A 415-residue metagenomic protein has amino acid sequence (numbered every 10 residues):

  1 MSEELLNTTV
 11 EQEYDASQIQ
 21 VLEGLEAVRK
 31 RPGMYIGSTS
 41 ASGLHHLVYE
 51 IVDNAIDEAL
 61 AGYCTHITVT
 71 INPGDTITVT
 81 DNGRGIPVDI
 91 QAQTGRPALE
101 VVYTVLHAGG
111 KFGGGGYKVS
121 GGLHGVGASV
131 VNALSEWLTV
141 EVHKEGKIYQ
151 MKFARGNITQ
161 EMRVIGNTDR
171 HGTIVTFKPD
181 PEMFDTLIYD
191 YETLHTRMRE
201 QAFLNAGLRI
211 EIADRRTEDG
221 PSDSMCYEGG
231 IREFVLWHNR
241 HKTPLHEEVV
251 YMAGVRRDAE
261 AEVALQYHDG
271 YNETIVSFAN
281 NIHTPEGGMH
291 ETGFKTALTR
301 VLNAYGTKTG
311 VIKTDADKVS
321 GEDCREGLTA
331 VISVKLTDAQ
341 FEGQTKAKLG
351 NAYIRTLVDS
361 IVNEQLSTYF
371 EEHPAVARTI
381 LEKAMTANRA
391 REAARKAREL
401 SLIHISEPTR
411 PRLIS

Functional and structural regions predicted by a protein language model:
S2-D15, L25, Y49, D57-A59 (+11 more regions): GHKL-family ATPase ATP-binding module
S17, S40, Q91-G95, Y227: Residue-level signature of the cytosolic catalytic core of signaling kinases
S17-K30: Mature N-terminal segment immediately following signal peptide/propeptide cleavage in secreted/periplasmic
I19-L22, S42-H45, E100: Alpha-helical membrane and juxtamembrane elements of multi-pass inner-membrane transport and channel proteins
K30-Y49: Conserved short strand/loop->alpha-helix "switch" segment adjacent to the catalytic nucleotide/phosphoryl-transfer site
I86-G109: Short conserved segment of the HATPase_c
I414-S415: Hydrophobic alpha-helical segments, chiefly the membrane-spanning helices and signal/signal-anchor peptides
